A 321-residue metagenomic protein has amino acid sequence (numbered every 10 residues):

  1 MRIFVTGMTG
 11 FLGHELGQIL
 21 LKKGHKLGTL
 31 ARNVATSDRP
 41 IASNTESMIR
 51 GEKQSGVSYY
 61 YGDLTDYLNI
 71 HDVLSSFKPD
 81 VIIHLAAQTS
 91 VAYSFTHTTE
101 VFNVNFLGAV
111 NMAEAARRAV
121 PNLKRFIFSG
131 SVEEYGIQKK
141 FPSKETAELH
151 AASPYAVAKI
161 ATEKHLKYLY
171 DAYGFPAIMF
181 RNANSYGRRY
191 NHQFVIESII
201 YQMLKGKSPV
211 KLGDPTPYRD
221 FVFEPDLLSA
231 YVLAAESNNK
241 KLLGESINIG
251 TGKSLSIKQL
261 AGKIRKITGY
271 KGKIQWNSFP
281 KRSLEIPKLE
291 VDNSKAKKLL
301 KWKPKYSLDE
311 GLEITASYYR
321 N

Functional and structural regions predicted by a protein language model:
M1-V81: N-terminal Rossmann/SDR dinucleotide-binding element
I19, L30, L204-N321: C-terminal substrate-binding subdomain of Rossmann-fold SDR/epimerase-dehydratase oxidoreductases
A35, T65, V132-E134, S185-G187 (+2 more regions): Conserved sequence/active-site signature of Rossmann-fold short-chain dehydrogenase/reductase
V81-I83, I127: N-terminal Rossmann-like NAD(P) cofactor-binding module of classical short-chain dehydrogenase/reductase
L85-T89, G130: Conserved NAD(P)H cofactor-binding loop of Rossmann-fold oxidoreductase domains
S94, A147, F175-R188, I199-V222 (+1 more regions): A conserved pocket-lining segment of Rossmann-fold NAD(P)-dependent short-chain dehydrogenase/reductase
T96-E114, N122-R125, E133-M179, N191-H192: Catalytic helix-loop patch of NAD(P)-dependent Rossmann-fold dehydrogenases
